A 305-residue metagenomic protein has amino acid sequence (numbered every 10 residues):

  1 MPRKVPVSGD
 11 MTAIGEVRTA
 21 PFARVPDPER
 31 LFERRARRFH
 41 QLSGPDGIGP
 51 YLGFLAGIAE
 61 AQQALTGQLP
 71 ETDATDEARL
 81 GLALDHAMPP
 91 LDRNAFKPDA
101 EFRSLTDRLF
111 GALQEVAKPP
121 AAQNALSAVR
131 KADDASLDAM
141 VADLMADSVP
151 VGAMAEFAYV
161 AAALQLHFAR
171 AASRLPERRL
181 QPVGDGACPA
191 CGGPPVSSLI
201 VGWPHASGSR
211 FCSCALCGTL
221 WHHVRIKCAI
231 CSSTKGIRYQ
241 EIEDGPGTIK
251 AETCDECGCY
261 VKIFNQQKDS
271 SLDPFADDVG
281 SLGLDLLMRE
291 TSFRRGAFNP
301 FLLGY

Functional and structural regions predicted by a protein language model:
M1-R79, E256, Y260, F264-Y305: Charged, low-complexity interaction segments
K4, R35-R38, K97, K118 (+6 more regions): Context-gated lysine
R18-P176: N-terminal alpha-helical interaction blocks
R130-A132, M154-A162, P195-G202, R289-T291 (+1 more regions): Short N-terminal helix-initiation segments at or just after the protein's N-terminus
R170-R289: Cys/His-clustered metal-coordination modules, chiefly Zn-binding fingers
